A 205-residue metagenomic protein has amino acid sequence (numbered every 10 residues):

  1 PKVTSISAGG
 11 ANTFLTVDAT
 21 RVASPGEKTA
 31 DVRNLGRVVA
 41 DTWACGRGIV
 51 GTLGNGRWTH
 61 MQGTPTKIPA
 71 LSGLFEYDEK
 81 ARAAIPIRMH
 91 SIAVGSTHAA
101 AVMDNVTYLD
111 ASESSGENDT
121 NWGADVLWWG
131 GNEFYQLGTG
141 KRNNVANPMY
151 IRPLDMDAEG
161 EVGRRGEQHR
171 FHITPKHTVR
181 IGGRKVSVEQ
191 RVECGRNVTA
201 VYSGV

Functional and structural regions predicted by a protein language model:
P1-G10, L15-Y77, A84-V94, A101-V205: Periodic beta-strand elements of RCC1/NHL beta-propellers and select beta-solenoids
